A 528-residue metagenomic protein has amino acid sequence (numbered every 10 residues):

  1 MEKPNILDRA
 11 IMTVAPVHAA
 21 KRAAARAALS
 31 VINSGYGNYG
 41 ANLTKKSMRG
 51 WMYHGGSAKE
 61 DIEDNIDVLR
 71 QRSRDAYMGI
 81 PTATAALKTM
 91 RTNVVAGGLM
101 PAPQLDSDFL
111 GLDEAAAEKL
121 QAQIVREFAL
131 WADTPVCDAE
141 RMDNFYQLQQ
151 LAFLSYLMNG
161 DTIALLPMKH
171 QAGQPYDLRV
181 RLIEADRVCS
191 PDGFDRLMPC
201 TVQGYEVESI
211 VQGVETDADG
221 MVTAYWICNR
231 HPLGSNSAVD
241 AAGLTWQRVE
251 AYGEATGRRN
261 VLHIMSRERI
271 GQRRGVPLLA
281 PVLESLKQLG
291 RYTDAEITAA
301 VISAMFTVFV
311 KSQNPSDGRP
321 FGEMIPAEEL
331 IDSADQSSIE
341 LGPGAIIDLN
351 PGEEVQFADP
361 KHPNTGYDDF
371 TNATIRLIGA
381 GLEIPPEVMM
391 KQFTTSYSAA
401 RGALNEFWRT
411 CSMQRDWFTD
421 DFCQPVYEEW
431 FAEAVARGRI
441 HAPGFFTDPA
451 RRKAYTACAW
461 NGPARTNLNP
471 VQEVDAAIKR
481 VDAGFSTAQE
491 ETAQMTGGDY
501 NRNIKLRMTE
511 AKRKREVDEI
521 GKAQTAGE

Functional and structural regions predicted by a protein language model:
M1-M158, L166-L178: Extended, helix-rich architectural segments
E2-P4, V14, L349, E353-F357 (+3 more regions): Activation/maturation switch segments at domain boundaries
E118, P343-L468, N501: Surface-exposed loop-to-helix/strand elements on domain peripheries
D143, L166-K169, A299-M305, M389-F393 (+3 more regions): Short coil/turn segments at secondary-structure boundaries
F145, Q149-A238: Extended, Lys/Arg-enriched charged tracts that mediate electrostatic binding to polyanionic substrates
N229-G253: Short, surface-exposed, low-complexity cationic segments
E254-A400: Extended, charged amphipathic alpha-helical segments
N260, V310, N314-G318, N405-A432 (+1 more regions): Long, compositionally biased
